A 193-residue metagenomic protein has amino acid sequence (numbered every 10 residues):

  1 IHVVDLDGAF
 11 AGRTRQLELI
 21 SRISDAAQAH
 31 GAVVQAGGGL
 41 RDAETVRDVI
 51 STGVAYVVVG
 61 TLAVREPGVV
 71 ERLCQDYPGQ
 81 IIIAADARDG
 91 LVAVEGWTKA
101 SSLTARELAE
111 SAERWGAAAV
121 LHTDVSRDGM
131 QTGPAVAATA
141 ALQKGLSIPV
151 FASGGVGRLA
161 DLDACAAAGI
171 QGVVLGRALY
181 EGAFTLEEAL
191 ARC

Functional and structural regions predicted by a protein language model:
I1, V49, I83, V120 (+3 more regions): Conserved, mostly hydrophobic/aromatic
H2-D5, Q35, V58-V59, I82 (+2 more regions): Conserved beta-strand positions in the central sheet of alpha/beta enzyme cores
H2-L19, T61, L121-T132: Glycine-rich, proline-tolerant flexible connector loops at the mouths of alpha/beta enzymes
F10-Q35, V70-D86, Q131-R158, C193: Alpha-helix-loop-beta-strand connector modules within alpha/beta enzyme cores
V33-Y56, A137-V173: Catalytic cores of alpha/beta
R47-I50, V54-D128: Conserved anion-binding
G68-D76, L162, A166-C193: C-terminal helical cap(s) of enzyme catalytic domains, especially alpha/beta-barrels
